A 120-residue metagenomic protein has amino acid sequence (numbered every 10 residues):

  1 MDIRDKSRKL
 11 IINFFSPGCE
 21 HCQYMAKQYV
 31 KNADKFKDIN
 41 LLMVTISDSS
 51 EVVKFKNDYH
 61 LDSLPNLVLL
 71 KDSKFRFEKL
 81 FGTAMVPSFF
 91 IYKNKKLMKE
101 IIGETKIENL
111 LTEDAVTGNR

Functional and structural regions predicted by a protein language model:
D2-Q23, Y29: Short active-site neighborhood of thiol/selenol oxidoreductases, capturing the structured segment around
K6-R8, K37, M85: Residue-level preference for short coil/turn positions at secondary-structure junctions
R8, Y92-R120: Thiol-/selenol-based redox modules, centered on thioredoxin-like and closely related oxidoreductase domains
Q23-H60, R76-F77: Structural microenvironment flanking redox-active thiols in thiol-disulfide oxidoreductases
Y24, K54, V86, E108-L111: Soluble catalytic domains of enzymes that build or remodel membrane lipids, polysaccharides, and related
D58-F90: Short, internal strand/loop/helix patches that form the active-site neighborhood or redox-interaction surface
